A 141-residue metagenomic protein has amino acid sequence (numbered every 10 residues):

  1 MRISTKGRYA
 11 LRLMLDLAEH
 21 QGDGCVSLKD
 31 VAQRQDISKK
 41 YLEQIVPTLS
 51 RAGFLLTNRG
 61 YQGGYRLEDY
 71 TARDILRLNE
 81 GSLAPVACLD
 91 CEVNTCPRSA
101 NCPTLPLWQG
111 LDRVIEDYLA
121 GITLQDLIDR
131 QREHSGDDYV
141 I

Functional and structural regions predicted by a protein language model:
A10-G22: Short amphipathic alpha-helical interface segments
V26-D36: A short alpha-helical element within helix-turn-helix/winged-helix DNA-binding domains across DNA-binding proteins
Q33, S50-R51: Alpha-helical residues within the helix-turn-helix
A52-Y61, R66: Beta-hairpin "wing" of winged helix-turn-helix
Y70-A72, D90-I141: C-terminal regulatory/oligomerization modules of transcriptional regulators
